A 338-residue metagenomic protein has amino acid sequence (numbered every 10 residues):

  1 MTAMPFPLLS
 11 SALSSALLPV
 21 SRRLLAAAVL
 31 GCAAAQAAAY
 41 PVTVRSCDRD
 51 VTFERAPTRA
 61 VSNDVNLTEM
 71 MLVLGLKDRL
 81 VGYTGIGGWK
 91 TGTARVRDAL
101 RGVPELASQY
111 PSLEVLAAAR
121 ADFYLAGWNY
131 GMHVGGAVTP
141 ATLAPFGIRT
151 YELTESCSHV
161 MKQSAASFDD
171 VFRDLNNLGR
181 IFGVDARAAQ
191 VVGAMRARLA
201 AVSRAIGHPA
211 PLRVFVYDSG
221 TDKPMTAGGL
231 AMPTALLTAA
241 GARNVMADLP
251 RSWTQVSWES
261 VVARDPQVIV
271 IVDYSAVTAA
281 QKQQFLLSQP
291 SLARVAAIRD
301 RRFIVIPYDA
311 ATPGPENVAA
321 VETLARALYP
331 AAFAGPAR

Functional and structural regions predicted by a protein language model:
T2-L25: Bacterial N-terminal signal peptides that target proteins for export
C32-A34: N-terminal signal peptide c-region/cleavage motif recognized by signal peptidases
V42-T43, D50, V138-G220, R301-R338: Extracytoplasmic substrate-binding proteins
S46-D48, V103-E114, L249-W258: Short helix-initiation/N-cap motifs at beta->coil->alpha
R59-A119, F123-M132, V245: A short, structured surface patch at a secondary-structure boundary
N66-E69, I86-W89, F123-Y124, N129-H133 (+5 more regions): Solvent-exposed loop/turn segments at secondary-structure junctions within structured extracellular/periplasmic domains
W89, T226-W253: Alpha-helical, coiled-coil/dimerization segments enriched in small aliphatic residues
S112-A126, W258-Y274: Proline-aspartate-enriched helix->loop->beta-strand connector
